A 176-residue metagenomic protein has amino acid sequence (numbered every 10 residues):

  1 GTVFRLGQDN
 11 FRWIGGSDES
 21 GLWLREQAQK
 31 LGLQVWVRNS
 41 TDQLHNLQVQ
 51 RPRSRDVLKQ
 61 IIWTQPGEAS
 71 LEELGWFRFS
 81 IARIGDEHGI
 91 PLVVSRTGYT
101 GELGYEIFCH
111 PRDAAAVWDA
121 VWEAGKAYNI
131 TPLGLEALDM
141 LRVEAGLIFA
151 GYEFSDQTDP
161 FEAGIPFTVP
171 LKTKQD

Functional and structural regions predicted by a protein language model:
G1: Glycine-rich, N-terminal phosphate-binding loop and its surrounding beta-alpha-beta segment
F4-D176: Conserved, structured C-terminal
